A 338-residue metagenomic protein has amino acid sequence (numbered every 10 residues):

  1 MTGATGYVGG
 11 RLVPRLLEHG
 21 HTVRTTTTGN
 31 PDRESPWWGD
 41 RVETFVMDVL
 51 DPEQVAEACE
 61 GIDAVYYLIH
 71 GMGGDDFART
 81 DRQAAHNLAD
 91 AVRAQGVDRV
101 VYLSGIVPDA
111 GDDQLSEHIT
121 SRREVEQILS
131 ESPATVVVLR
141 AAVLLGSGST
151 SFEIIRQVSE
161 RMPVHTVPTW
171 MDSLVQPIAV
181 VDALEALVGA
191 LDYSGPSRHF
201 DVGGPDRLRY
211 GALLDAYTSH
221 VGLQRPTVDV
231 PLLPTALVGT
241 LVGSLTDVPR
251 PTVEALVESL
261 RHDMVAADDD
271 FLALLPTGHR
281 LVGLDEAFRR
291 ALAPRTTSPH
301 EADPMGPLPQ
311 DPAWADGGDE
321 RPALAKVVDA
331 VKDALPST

Functional and structural regions predicted by a protein language model:
M1-H21: N-terminal Rossmann NAD(P)H-binding glycine-rich loop of SDR-like oxidoreductase domains
T2, T26, L68, V100-I106 (+1 more regions): SDR active-site strand-loop-helix element
A4, H19, P36-W37, D112-V221 (+1 more regions): Oxidoreductase cofactor-interface core, primarily capturing Rossmann-like NAD(P)-dependent enzymes
H21-T28: Conserved glycine-rich Rossmann-like NAD(P)H-binding loop of the short-chain dehydrogenase/reductase
G29-N30, D206: Residues in the short beta-alpha loop(s) of Rossmann-like NAD(P)-binding domains
P31-Q95, G105-Q114: NAD(P)H-binding glycine-rich loop region in Rossmannoid oxidoreductase-like domains and their noncatalytic homologs
A94-R99, A134: A short helix->loop->beta-strand "cap" motif at the edges of active sites that frequently abuts
L233-T338: A hydrophobic C-terminal alpha-helical subdomain
